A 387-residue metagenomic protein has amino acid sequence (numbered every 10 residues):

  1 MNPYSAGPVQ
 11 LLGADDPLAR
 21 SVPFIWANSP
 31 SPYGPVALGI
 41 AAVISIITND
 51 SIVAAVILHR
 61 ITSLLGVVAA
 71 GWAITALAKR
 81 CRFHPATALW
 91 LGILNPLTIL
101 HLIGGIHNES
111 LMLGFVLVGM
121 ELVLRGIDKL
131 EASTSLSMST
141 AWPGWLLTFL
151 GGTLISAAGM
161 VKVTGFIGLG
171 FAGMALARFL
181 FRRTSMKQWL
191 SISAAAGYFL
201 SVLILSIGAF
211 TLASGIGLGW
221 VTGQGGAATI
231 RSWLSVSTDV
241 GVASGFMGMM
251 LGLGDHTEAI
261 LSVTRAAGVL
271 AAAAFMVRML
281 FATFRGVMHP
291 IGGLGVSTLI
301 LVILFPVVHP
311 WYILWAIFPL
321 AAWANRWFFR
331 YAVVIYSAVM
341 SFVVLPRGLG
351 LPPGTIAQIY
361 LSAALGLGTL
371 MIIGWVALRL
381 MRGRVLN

Functional and structural regions predicted by a protein language model:
M1-R60: Intramembrane catalytic core of multi-pass membrane enzymes that act on lipidic substrates
A37, A41-S45, H59-A73, M112-F115 (+1 more regions): Transmembrane alpha-helices of multi-pass, membrane-embedded glycan-processing enzymes that use lipid-linked
S51, S63, G71, R80 (+4 more regions): Aromatic/glycine/proline-enriched transmembrane-helix motif characteristic of membrane-embedded glycan-assembly enzymes
L64-L65, L77, C81, P85-I127 (+1 more regions): Membrane-embedded helix bundles of polyisoprenyl
I99-I103, S137-A172, V296-I303: Membrane-interface alpha helices of multi-pass inner-membrane proteins
E109, L113-F115, T164-R178, Y312-W315: Transmembrane-embedded, aromatic-rich helix segments that form part of the hydrophobic channel/pocket engaging
G168-I204: Perimembrane helix-loop-helix junctions
W233, A324-N387: Aromatic-enriched
